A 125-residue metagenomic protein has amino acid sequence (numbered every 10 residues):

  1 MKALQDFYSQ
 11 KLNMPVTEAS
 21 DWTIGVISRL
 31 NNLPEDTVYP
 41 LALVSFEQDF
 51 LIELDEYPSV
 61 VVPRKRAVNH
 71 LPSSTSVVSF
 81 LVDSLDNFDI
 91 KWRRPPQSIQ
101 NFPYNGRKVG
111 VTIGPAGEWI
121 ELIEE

Functional and structural regions predicted by a protein language model:
M1, L41-S59, R64-K91, R107-E118: Vicinal oxygen chelate
M1-D49: Core segments of cupin and vicinal oxygen chelate
N13, S59, L122: Residue-level marker of positions within ordered structural domains that often coincide with functionally constrained
M14-A19, I90-N101: Short secondary-structure junctions
P34-E35, N101-Y104: Short loop/turn motifs at secondary-structure junctions and domain boundaries
G106, L122-E125: Short beta->alpha transition motifs characteristic of CBS
